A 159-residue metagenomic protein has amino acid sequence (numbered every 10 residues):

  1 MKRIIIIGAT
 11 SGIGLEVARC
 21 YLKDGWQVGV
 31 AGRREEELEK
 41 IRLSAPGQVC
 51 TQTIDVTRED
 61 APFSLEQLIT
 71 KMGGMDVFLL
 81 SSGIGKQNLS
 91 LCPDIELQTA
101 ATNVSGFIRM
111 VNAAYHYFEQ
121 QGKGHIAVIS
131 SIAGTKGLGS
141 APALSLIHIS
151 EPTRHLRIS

Functional and structural regions predicted by a protein language model:
T10-S11: Conserved glycine-rich cofactor-binding loop
D24-E39: Conserved glycine-rich Rossmann-like NAD(P)H-binding loop of the short-chain dehydrogenase/reductase
A45-D60: Rossmann-fold cofactor-recognition segment
S81-K86: Conserved NAD(P)H cofactor-binding loop of Rossmann-fold oxidoreductase domains
L89-A101: Short alpha-helical oligomerization interface
S131: Residue(s) in the substrate-gating loop at a strand-loop-helix junction that position the organic substrate next
I147-S159: Single conserved hydrophobic/aromatic residue that forms the stacking wall/gate of nucleotide- or nucleobase-binding
